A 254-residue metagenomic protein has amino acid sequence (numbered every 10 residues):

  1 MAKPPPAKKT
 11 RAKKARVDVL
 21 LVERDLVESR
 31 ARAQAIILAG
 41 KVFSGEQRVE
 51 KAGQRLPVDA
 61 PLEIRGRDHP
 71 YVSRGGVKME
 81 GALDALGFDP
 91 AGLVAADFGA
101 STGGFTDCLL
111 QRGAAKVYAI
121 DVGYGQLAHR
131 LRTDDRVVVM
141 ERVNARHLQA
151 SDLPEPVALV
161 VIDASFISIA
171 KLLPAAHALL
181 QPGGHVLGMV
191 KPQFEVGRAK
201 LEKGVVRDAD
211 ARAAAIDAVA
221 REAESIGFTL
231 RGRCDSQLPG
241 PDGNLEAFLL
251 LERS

Functional and structural regions predicted by a protein language model:
A2-V58: A basic, amphipathic helix-loop patch mediating RNA/tRNA/ribosome contacts
A91-S101, L109: Conserved class I S-adenosyl-L-methionine
S101-T106, G123: Residues at the N-terminus of the alpha-helix immediately C-terminal to the conserved SAM/SAH-binding loop
C108-K116: Conserved S-adenosyl-L-methionine
A115-K171: S-adenosyl-L-methionine
A170-L187: A short glycine-rich, Lys/Arg-flanked "PGG" loop and its adjoining helix->strand segment in the class I
P192-D208: Short, glycine-/aromatic-enriched active-site segment of Class I SAM-dependent methyltransferases
L238-S254: Core SAM-dependent methyltransferase catalytic element
